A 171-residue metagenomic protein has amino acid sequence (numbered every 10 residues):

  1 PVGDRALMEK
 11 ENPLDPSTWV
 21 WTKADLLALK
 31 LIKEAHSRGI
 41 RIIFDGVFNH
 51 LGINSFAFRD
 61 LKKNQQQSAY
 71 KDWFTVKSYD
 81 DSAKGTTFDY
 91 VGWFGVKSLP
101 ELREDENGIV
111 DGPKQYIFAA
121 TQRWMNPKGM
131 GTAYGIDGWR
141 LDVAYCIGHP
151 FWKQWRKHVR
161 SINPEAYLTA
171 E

Functional and structural regions predicted by a protein language model:
P1-A133, W155, S161: Substrate-binding/active-site clefts of carbohydrate-active enzymes
I42-F44, W139, L168-A170: Hydrophobic faces of well-ordered beta-strands that scaffold small-molecule active sites in alpha/beta enzyme cores
D105, D142-A144: Short strand-loop junctions, especially beta-strand C-caps/beta-turns that link beta-sheets to coils or alpha-helices
A133-R140: Short, surface-exposed connector motifs at secondary-structure boundaries
A144-P150: Acidic-and-aromatic substrate-binding clefts and catalytic sites of carbohydrate-active enzymes
K157-E171: Extended hydrophobic/aromatic segments used for targeting, binding, or gating
